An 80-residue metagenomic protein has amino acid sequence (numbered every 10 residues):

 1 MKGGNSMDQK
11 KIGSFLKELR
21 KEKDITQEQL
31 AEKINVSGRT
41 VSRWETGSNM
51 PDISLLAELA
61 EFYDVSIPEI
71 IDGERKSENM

Functional and structural regions predicted by a protein language model:
K2-E22: A short, Lys/Arg-rich alpha-helix, primarily the initiator
K2-N5, D72-M80: Short, charged recognition helix plus adjacent turn of helix-turn-helix-like nucleic-acid-binding domains
D8, T26, S37-T40, D52 (+1 more regions): Short coil turns linking two alpha-helices in DNA-binding domains
S14, D24-I25, P51-S54: Residue-level signal for the short linker/turn that defines the boundary of a DNA-recognition helix
K21, E32, E61, D72: Alpha-helical residues within the helix-turn-helix
D24-R43, E58: Short alpha-helical DNA-recognition segment
S54-E69: DNA major-groove recognition helix of helix-turn-helix/homeodomain DNA-binding modules
